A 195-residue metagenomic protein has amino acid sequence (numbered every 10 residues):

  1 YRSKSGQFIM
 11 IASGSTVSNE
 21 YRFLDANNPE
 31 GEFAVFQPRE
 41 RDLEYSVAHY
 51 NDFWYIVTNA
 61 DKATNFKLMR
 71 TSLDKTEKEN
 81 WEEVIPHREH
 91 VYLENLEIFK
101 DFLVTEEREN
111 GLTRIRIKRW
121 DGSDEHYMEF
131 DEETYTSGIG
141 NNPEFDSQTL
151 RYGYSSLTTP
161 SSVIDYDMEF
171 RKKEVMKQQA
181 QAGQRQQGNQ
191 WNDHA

Functional and structural regions predicted by a protein language model:
Y1-H49, E94-N95, E106, L112-K118 (+1 more regions): Non-catalytic accessory segments flanking enzyme active sites
K4, K62, K67, K75-K78 (+4 more regions): Context-gated lysine
G31-E82, H87: Extended hydrophobic/aromatic segments used for targeting, binding, or gating
L68, L103, V163: Hydrophobic, well-ordered secondary-structure elements that form the walls of internal hydrophobic environments
K78-F102, N189: Generic long, charged, amphipathic alpha-helical segments
